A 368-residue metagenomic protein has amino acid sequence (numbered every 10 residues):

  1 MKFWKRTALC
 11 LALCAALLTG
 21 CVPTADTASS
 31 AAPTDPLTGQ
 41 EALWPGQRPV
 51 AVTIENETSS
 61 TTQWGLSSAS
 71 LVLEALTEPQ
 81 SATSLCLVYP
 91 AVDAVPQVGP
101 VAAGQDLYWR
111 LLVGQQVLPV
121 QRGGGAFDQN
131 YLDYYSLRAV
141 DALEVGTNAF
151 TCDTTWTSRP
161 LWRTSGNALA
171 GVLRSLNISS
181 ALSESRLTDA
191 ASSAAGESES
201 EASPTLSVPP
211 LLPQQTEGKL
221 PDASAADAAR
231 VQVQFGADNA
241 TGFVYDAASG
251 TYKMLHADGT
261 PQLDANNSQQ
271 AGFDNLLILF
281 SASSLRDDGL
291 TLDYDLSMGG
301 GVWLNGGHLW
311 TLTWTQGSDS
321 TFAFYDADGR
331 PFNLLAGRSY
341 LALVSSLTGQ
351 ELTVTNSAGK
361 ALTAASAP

Functional and structural regions predicted by a protein language model:
M1-L11: Bacterial N-terminal signal peptides that target proteins for export
L17-G20: C-terminal motif of bacterial Sec signal peptides marking the signal peptidase cleavage site
V22-A25: Bacterial signal peptide processing site
A28-L73, P79-P368: A surface/extracellular/periplasmic glyco- and lipid-processing/surface-interacting theme
